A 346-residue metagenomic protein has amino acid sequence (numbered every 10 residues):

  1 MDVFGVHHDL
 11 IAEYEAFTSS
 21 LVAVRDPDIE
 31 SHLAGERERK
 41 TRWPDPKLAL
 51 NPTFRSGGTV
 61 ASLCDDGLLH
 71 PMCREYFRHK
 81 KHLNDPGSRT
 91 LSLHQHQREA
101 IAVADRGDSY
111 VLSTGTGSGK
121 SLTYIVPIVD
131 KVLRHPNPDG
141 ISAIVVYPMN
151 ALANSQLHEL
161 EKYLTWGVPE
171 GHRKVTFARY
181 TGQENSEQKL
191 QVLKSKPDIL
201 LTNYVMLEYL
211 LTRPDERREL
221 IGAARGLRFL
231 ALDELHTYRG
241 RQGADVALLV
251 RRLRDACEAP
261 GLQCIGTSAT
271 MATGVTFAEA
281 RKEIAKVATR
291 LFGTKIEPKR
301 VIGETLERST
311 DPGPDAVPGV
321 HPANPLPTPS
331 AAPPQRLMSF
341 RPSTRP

Functional and structural regions predicted by a protein language model:
M1-E99, V175: Helicase-associated low-complexity/disordered flanking segments
A102-Y110, L122-P138, R251-R252: Walker A/P-loop NTP-binding motif
D130-Q156, P169-R173, E258-P260: Conserved SF1/SF2 helicase motif Ia
G140-L164, V205-Y209, Q242, A269-V275: Conserved Walker A/P-loop ATP-binding site and its immediately adjacent core in helicase/helicase-like ATPase domains
L152-T181, R281-I296: Conserved helix-turn-beta segment of the N-terminal RecA-like "Helicase ATP-binding" lobe in SF1/SF2 helicases
Q183-L200, L291, P325: Conserved motor-coupling elements within RecA-like helicase/translocase cores
L200, Y204-Y209, D215-P260: SF2 helicase catalytic motif II
I265, A269-P346: Conserved interdomain linker/interface between the two RecA-like ATPase lobes of SF2 helicase motors
